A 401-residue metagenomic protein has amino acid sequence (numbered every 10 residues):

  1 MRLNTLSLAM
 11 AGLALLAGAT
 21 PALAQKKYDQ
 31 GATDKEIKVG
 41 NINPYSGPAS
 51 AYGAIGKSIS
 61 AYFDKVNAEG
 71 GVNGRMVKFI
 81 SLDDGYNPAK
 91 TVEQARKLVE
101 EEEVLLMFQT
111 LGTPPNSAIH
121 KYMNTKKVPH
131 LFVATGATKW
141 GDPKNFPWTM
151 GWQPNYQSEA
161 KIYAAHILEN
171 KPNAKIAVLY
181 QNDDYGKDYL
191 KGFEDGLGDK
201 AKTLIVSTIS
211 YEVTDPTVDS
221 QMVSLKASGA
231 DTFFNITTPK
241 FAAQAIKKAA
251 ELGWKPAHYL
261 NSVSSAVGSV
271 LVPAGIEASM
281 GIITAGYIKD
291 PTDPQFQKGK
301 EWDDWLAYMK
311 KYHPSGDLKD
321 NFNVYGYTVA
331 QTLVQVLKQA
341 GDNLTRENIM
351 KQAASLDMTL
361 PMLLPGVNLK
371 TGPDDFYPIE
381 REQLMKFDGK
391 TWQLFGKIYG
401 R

Functional and structural regions predicted by a protein language model:
G18-A24: Sec/Tat signal peptide C-region and signal peptidase I cleavage site
A24-N41, A68-M76, L168-A174, N343: Immediate post-signal peptide segment of exported/extracytoplasmic ligand-binding proteins
Q25-Y28, E36, A51-K57, E69-D142 (+3 more regions): Beta-alpha junction/loop-to-helix N-cap segments that form part of ligand/metal-binding clefts
Y28-E36, G40-S60, L82-A89, L111-G112 (+4 more regions): Extracytoplasmic "Venus flytrap"
A89-E93, E100, T138-G141, F146-L252 (+1 more regions): Extracellular/periplasmic Venus flytrap/periplasmic-binding protein
L98-L111, L131-V133, I176-Y180, G229-P239 (+3 more regions): Periplasmic-binding protein-like
A249-Y325, I398-G400: Extracellular/periplasmic periplasmic-binding protein-like sensory domains
K311, G316-N323, V334-W392: Segments of small-molecule ligand-sensing domains
